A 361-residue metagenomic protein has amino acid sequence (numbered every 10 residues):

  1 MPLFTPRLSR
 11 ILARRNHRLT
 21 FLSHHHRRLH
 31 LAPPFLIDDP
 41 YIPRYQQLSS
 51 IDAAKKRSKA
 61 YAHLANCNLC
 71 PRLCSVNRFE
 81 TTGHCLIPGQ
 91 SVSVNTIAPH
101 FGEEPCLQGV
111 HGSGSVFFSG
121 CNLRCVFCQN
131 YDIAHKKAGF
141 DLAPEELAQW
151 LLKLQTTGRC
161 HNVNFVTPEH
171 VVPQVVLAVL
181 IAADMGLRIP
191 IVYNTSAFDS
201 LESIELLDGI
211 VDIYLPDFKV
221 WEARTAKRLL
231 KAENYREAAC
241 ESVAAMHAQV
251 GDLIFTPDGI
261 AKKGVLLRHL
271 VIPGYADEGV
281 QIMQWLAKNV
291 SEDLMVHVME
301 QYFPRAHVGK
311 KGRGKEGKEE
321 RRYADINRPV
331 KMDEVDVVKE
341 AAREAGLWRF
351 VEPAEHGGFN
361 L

Functional and structural regions predicted by a protein language model:
P2-T81, G251-L361: Auxiliary Fe-S-binding modules of radical SAM enzymes
C85-G209, I213, A223: Conserved Radical SAM active-site core
G114, V163, I191-Y193, Y214-P216 (+3 more regions): Hydrophobic faces of well-ordered beta-strands that scaffold small-molecule active sites in alpha/beta enzyme cores
F118, T167-E169, Y193-A197, F218 (+3 more regions): A cross-domain feature marking catalytic cores of carbohydrate-active enzymes and several ubiquitous metabolic/repair
I133-E146, T167-Q174, T225-Q249, G274-V280 (+1 more regions): Conserved non-cysteine loop/helix-boundary elements of the Radical SAM core domain that shape
A178-P190, E241-Q249, M332-V338: Alpha-helix-loop-beta-strand connector modules within alpha/beta enzyme cores
A197-L201, V220-A223, A232, I272-G274: Short, catalytically relevant binding-site loops at active-site mouths
D208-T225, D293-Y302: Non-cysteine beta-strand/loop elements that form the S-adenosyl-L-methionine
